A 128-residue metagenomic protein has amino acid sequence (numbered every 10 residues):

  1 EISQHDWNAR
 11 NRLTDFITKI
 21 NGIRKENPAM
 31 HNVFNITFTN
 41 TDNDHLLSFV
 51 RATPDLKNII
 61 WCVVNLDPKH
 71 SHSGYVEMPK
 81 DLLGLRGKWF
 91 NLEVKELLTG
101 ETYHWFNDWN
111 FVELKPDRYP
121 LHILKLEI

Functional and structural regions predicted by a protein language model:
E1-I128: Carbohydrate-interacting/catalytic domains
